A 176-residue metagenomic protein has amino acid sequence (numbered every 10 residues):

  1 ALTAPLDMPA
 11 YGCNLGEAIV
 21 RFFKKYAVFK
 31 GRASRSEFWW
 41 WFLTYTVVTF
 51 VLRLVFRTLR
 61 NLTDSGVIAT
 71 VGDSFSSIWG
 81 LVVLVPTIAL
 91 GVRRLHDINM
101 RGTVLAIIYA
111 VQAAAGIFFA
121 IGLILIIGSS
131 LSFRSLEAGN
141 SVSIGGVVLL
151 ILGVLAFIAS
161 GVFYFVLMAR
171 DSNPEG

Functional and structural regions predicted by a protein language model:
A1-V20, N173-G176: Low-complexity, intrinsically disordered extramembrane tails and loops of integral membrane proteins
P9, A18-R21, F29, V71 (+2 more regions): Hydrophobic alpha-helical segments with strong N-terminal bias
A10, F29, D64, M100 (+3 more regions): Intrinsically disordered, low-complexity segments enriched in small/polar residues
V20-K30, Y45-F50, S76-F118, G122 (+1 more regions): Membrane-cytosol interface at the C-terminal ends of transmembrane alpha helices in small multi-pass membrane proteins
W41: Short, conserved "active-site rim" segments that organize catalytic pockets and cofactor/ligand binding
T49-V83, Q112-S160: Membrane-helix interface segments in multi-pass membrane proteins
